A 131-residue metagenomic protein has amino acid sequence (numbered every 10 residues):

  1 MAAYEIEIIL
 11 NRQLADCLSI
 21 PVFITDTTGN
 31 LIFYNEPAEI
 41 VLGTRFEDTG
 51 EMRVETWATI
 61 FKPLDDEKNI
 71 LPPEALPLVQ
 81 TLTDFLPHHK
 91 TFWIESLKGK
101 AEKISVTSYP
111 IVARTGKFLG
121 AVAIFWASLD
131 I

Functional and structural regions predicted by a protein language model:
A2-T27: Sensory modules in modular signal-transduction proteins
L31-I32: Conserved hydrophobic beta-strand signature of PAS-family and PAS-like sensory domains
N35-E39: N-terminal capping loop/helix in small sensory signaling domains highlighted by a polar->aromatic N-x2-3-F motif
T49-E95: Terminal output helix/cap of sensory domains in signal transduction proteins
P73, A101-K103, G120: Beta-strand residues that line the small-molecule/cofactor-binding core of sensory signal-transduction domains
P77, V106-Y109, I124: PAS-family sensory domains
W93-G99, V112: PAS-family sensory domains
K117-S128: PAS-family sensory domains
